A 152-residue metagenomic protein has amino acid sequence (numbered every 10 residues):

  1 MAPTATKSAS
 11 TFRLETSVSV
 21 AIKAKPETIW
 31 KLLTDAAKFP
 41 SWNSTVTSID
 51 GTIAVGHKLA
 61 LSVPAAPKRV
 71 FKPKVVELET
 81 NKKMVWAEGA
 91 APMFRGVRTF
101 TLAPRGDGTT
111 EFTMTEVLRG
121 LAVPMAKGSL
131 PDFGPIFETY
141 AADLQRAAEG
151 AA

Functional and structural regions predicted by a protein language model:
M1-D50: Hydrophobic ligand-binding cavity/cleft-lining segments
E27-K31, E77, D107, P135 (+2 more regions): Replace "anionic and nucleotidyl ligands
L33, N43, M114-E116, F137: Hydrophobic alpha-helical core bundles mediating ligand binding, dimerization, or RNAP-core interactions
P40, D50, P64-E111, V117-A122 (+1 more regions): Hydrophobic-ligand binding "helix-grip"
A54-L59: Short coil-to-beta transition motif at edge beta-strands of beta-rich domains
V117-A152: A conserved amphipathic terminal alpha-helix motif
